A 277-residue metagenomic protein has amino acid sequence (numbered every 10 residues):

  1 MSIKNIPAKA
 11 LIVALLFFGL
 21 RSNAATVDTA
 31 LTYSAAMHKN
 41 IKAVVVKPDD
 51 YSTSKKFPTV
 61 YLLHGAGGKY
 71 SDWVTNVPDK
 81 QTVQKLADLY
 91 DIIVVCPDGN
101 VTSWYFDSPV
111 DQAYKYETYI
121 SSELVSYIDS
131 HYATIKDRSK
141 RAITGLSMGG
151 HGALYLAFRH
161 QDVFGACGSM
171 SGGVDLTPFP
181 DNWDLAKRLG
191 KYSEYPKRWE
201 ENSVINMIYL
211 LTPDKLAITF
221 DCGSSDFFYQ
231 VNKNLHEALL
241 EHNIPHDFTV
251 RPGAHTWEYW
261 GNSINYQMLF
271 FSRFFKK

Functional and structural regions predicted by a protein language model:
M1-L11: Bacterial N-terminal signal peptides that target proteins for export
K9-L11, L15, I143: Intrinsic disorder/low-complexity segments
V13-N23: Hydrophobic h-region of N-terminal signal peptides that target proteins for export in Gram-negative bacteria
A24-K277: Non-catalytic cap/lid and distal C-terminal segments of serine-dependent acyl enzymes
